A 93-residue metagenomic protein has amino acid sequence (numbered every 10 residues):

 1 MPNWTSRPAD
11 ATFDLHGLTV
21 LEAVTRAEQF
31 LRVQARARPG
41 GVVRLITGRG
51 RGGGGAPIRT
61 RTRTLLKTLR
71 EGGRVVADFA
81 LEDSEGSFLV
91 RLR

Functional and structural regions predicted by a protein language model:
M1-R93: Long, charged, low-complexity intrinsically disordered regions
